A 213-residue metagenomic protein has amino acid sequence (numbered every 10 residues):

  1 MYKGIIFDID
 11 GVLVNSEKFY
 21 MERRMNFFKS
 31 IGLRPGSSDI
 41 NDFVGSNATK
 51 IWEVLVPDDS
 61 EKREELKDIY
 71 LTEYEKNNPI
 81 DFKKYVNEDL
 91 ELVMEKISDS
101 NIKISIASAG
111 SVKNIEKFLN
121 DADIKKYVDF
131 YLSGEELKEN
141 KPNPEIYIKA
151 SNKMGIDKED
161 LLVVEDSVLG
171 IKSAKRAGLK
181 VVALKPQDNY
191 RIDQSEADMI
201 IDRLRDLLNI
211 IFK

Functional and structural regions predicted by a protein language model:
M1-K3, E95-S98, S111-V112, E116-K213: Asp-based, Mg2+/Mn2+-dependent phosphohydrolase catalytic module
M1-N41: Active-site neighborhood of HAD-like aspartate-dependent phosphohydrolases
M21, M25, G45-E53, V112: An amphipathic alpha-helix signature
S30-D58, E65: Alpha-helical substrate-recognition element adjacent to the catalytic core
S30-R34, D59-K62, D99-N101, D123-Y127 (+1 more regions): Short helix-capping segments at alpha-helix termini
G36, V44-S46, F82, V86 (+2 more regions): Residue-level signature of the cytosolic catalytic core of signaling kinases
V54-L92, S100: Metal-dependent phosphoesterase signature
K103-S105, K180: Proline-centered loop/turn at the N-terminus of a beta-strand
